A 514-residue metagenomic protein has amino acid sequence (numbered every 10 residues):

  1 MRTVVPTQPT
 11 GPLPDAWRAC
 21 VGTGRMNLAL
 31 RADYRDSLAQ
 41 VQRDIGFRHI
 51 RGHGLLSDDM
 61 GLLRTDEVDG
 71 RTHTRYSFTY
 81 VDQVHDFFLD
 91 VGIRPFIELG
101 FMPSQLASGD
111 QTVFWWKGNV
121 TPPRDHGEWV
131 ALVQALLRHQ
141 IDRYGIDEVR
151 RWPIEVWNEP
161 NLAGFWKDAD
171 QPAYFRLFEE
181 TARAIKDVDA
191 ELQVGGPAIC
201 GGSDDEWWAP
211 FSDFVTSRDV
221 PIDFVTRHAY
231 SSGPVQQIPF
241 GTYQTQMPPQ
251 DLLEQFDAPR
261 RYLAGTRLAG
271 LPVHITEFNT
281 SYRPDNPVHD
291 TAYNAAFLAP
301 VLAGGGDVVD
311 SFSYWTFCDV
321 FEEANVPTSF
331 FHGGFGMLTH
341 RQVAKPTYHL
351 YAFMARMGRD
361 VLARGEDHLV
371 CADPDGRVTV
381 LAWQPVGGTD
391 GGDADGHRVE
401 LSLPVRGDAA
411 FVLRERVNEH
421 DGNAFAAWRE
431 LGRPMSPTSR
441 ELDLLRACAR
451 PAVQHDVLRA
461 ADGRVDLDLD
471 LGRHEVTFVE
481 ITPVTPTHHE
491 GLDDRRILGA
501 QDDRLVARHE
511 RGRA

Functional and structural regions predicted by a protein language model:
M1-R48, R473, T482-A514: Mature N-terminal, pre-catalytic/accessory segment of carbohydrate-active enzymes
T7, L28-Q42, D205-V215, A295-V301: Short, acidic/polar
C20, F88, L136, I154 (+10 more regions): Conserved, mostly hydrophobic/aromatic
S37, S232-N286, D307-D319, G358-V361: Glycoside hydrolase catalytic-domain groove-lining segments
I45-M247, A258, R283: Substrate-binding cleft and catalytic face of glycoside hydrolase catalytic domains, especially the flexible beta-alpha
I275-A394, A426: Aromatic/acidic polysaccharide-binding cleft in carbohydrate-active enzymes
G365-E430, D468-T482: Carbohydrate-binding surface patches
M435-R513: C-terminal beta-strand-rich structural cap/linker in extracellular carbohydrate-active enzymes
